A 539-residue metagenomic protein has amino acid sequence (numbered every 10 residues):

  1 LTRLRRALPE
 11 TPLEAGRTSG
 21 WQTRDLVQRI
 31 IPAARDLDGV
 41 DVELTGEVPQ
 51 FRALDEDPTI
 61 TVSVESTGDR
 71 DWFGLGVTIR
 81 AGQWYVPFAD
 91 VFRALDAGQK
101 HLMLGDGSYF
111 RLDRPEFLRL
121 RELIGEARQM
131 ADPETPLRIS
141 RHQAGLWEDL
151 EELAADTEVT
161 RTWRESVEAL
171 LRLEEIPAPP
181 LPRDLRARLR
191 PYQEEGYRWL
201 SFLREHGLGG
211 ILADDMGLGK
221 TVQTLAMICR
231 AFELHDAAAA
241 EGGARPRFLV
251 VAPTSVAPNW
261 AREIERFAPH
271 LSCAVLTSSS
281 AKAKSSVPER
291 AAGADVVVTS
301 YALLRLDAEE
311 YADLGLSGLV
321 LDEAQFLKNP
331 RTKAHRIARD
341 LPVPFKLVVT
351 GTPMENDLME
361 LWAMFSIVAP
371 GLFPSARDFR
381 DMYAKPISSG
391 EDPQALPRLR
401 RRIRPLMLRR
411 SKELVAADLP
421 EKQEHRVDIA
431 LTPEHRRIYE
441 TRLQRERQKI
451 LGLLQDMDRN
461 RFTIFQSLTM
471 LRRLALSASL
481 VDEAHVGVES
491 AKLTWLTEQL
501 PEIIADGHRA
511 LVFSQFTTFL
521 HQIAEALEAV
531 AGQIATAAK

Functional and structural regions predicted by a protein language model:
L1-L8, R247-F248, K539: Short intrinsically disordered, low-complexity coil segments enriched in acidic
R3-R5, P12-G210, A237-A244, L271 (+5 more regions): Charged, low-complexity
A155-E391, R398-K539: ASCE P-loop NTPase motor core, strongest for the SF2 helicase catalytic module
